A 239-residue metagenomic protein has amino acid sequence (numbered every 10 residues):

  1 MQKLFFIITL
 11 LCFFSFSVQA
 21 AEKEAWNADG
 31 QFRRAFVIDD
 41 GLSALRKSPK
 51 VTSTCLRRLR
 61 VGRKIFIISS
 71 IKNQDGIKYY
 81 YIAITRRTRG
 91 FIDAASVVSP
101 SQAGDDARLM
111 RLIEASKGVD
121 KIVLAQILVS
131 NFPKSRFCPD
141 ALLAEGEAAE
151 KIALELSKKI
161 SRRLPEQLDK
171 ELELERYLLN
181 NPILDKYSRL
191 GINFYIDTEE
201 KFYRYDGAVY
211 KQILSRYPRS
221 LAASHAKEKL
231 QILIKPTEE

Functional and structural regions predicted by a protein language model:
L4-F14: Sec-dependent N-terminal signal peptides
E22-R33, Y80-A115, K151, K158-L168 (+2 more regions): Boundary regions of SH3-family modules and the immediately adjacent low-complexity/disordered segments in eukaryotic
T52, L128-D140, L178-P182, I213-H225: Short solvent-exposed coil/turn linkers within tandem alpha-helical repeat scaffolds
L56-D93: SH3/SH3-like beta-barrel superfamily modules
E114-Q126, E200-A208: Helix-turn-helix repeat elements of alpha-solenoid scaffolds
K151-L214, E238: Short coil/linker segments at helix-helix boundaries
